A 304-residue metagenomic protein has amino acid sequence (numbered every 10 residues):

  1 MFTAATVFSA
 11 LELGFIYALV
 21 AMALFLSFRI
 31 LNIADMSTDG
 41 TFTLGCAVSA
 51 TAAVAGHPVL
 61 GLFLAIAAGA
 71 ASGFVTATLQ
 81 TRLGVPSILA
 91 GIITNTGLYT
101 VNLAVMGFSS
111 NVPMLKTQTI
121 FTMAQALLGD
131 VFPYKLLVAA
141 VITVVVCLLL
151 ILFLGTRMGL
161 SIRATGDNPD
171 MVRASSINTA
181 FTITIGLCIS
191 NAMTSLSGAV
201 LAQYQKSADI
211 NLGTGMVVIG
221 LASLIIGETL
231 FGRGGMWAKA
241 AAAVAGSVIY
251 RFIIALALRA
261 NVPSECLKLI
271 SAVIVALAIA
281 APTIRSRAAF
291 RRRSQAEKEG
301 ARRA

Functional and structural regions predicted by a protein language model:
M1-V20, V48, G56-L60, L127 (+1 more regions): Membrane-interfacial amphipathic/re-entrant helices at transmembrane-helix boundaries
L24, H57-T96, V101, V144-V145 (+2 more regions): Alpha-helical transmembrane segments within multi-pass membrane transporters and channels
F28-R82, A124-G129, G234-G235, R259: Membrane-embedded helix boundary and interhelical linker motif in transport proteins
R29-A34, F74-T119, R157, K206-I210 (+1 more regions): Short loop segments and helix-boundary regions at transmembrane helix junctions of multi-pass inner-membrane proteins
S72, V131-V217: Helix-loop-helix "hairpin" substructures at the membrane interface of multi-pass membrane proteins
S87, L98-G155, T184-I185, C266 (+1 more regions): Transmembrane helix-bundle core of multi-pass membrane transporters and related energy-transducing complexes
D167-A174, N178-F181, G234, I253-A304: Cytosolic-side transmembrane-helix boundaries in multi-pass membrane proteins
T194, G198-L269: Transmembrane alpha-helical segments in multi-pass inner-membrane proteins
